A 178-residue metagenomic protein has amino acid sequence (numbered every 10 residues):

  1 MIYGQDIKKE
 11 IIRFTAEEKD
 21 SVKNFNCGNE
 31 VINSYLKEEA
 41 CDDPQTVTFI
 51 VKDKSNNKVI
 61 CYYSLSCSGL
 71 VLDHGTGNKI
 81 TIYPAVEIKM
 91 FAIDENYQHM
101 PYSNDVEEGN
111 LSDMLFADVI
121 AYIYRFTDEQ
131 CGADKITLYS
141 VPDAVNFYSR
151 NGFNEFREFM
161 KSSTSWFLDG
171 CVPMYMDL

Functional and structural regions predicted by a protein language model:
M1-V106, M114, D118-L178: Non-catalytic substrate-recognition and accessory regions of acyl/acetyltransferase enzymes
